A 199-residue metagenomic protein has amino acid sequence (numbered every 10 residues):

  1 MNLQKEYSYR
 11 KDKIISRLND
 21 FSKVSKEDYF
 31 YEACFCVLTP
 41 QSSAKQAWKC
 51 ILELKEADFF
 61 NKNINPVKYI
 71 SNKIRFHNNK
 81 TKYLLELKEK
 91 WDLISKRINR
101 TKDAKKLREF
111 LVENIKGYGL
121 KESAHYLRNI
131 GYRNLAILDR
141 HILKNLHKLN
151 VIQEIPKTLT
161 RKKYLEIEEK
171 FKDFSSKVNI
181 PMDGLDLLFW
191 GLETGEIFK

Functional and structural regions predicted by a protein language model:
M1-K23, N99-R108, V112, K116-K199: C-terminal accessory module of base-excision DNA glycosylases/AP lyases that mediates lesion recognition and DNA
M1-K73: Structure-specific DNA junction-binding interface
K26-F30, S43, K80, L138 (+1 more regions): Hydrophobic (often cysteine-bearing) scaffold residues that line and stabilize catalytic clefts of nucleotide/cofactor
A33-L38, I70, L84-K88, L185-F189: Short alpha-helical scaffolding segments that buttress acidic/His motifs in well-ordered protein cores
V37, Q41-S42, L54, L87-W91 (+4 more regions): Generic structural signal for hydrophobic core residues of well-folded globular domains
L38-Q46, F59, D92, N134 (+2 more regions): Short alpha-helix boundary/capping elements
K45-K49, K62, N79, I137 (+2 more regions): Alpha-helix N-cap and coil->helix boundary residues
I51-K116: Alpha-helical ds-nucleic-acid-binding substructure associated with the helix-hairpin-helix region of base-excision DNA
